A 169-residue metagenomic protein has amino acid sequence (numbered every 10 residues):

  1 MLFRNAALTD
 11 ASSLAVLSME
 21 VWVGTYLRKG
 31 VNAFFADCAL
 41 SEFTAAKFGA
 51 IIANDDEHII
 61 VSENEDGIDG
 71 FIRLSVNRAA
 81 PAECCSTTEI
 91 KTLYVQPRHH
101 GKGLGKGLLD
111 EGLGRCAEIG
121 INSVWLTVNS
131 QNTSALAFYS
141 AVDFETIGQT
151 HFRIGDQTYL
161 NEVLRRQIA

Functional and structural regions predicted by a protein language model:
M1-F3: Extreme N-terminal starter segment of soluble prokaryotic enzymes
N5-A11, A15-K29, A33-R98, K106-E111 (+4 more regions): Acetyl-CoA-dependent GNAT
V16, A137, A141: DNA-binding alpha-helical recognition surfaces that contact promoter or target DNA
E57, Y159-L164: Short hydrophobic/aromatic beta-strand or adjacent loop that forms the aromatic wall/cage of a ligand/substrate-binding
Q96-R98, K102, S130-Q131: Active-site acidic-Proline motif in GNAT/NAT acetyltransferases
G105, L109, Q131-A135, F152-Q157: Short glycine/proline-centered loop/turn elements that form peptide/ligand docking sites
W125-V128, S140, E145-N161: Conserved catalytic-core motifs of GNAT/GCN5-like acyltransferases
